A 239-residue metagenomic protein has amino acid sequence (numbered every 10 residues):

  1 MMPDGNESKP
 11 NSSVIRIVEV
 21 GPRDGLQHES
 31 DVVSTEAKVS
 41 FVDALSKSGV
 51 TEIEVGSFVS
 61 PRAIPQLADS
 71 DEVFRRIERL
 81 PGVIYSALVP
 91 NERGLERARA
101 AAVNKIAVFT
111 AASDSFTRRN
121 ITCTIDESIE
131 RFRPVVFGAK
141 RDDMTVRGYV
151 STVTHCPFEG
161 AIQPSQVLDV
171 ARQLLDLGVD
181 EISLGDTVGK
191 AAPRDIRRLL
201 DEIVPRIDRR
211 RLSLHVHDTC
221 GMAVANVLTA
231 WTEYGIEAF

Functional and structural regions predicted by a protein language model:
M2-R93, G235: N-terminal capping/small domains of soluble enzymes
D4-S30, A107-N120, R141-F158, I203-R210: N-terminal small/glycine-rich loop or linker at the start of catalytic domains across soluble metabolic enzymes
R16-D24, I53-V55, I84-V89, I106-V108 (+4 more regions): Hydrophobic faces of well-ordered beta-strands that scaffold small-molecule active sites in alpha/beta enzyme cores
V18-A37, V83-E92, R118-I125, T152-Q166 (+1 more regions): Active-site mouth loops of central-metabolism enzymes
T51-R76, T110-T124, T154-F158, S183-R194: Glycine-rich, proline-tolerant flexible connector loops at the mouths of alpha/beta enzymes
A63-A87, D126-R147, R194-L214: Alpha-helix-loop-beta-strand connector modules within alpha/beta enzyme cores
A112-E181, G185-T187: Conserved anion-binding
T187-F239: Catalytic alpha/beta core domains of metabolic enzymes, predominantly
